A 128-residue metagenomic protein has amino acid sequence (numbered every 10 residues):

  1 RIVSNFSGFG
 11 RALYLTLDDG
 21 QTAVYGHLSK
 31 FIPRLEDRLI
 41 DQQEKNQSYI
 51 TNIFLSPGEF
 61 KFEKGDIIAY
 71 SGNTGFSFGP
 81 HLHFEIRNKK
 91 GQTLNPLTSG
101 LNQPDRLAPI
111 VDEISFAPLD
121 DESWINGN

Functional and structural regions predicted by a protein language model:
R1-I2, E59-S71: A structural signal for short beta-strand/turn segments enriched in small hydrophobics and glycine
R1-S56: Zn2+-dependent peptidoglycan hydrolase active-site motif and core
G10, K30-F31, F76, L101 (+1 more regions): A short acidic/small-residue loop/turn micro-motif
A12, S71-H83: Active-site loop architecture of trypsin-fold serine endopeptidases
Q21-S29, K90-S99: A short macromolecule-binding patch
Y25, G65, H83: Terminal peptide-recognition signature
L82-K90: A short hydrophobic beta-strand segment most commonly corresponding to one strand of the jelly-roll/cupin
L94-N128: Short, compositionally biased P/S/T/A/G/V-rich stretches that sit at domain boundaries
